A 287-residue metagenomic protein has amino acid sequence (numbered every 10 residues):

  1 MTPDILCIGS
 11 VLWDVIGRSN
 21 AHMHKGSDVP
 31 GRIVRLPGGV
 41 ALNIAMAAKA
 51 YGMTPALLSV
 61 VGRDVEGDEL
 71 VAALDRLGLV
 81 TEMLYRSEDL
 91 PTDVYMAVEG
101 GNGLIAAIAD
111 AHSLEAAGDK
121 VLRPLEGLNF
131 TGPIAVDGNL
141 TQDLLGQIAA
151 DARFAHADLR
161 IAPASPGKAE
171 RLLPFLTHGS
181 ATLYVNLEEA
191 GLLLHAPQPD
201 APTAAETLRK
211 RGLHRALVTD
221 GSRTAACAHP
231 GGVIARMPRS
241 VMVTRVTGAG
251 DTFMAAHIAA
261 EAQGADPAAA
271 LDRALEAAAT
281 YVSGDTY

Functional and structural regions predicted by a protein language model:
M1-H24: Positively charged, low-complexity intrinsically disordered leader regions
M1-L6, V29, A169, A201-Y287: Conserved phosphate-binding/catalytic region of the ribokinase-like
I5, T54-P55, T81-E82, L159 (+1 more regions): Hydrophobic anchor at the start of a short beta-strand that flanks the dinucleotide cofactor-binding loop
W13, K25-D28, R35, A50-P133: Conserved N-terminal subdomain of the carbohydrate kinase-like
H22-P30, N186, A235-M237: Short glycine/proline- and charge-enriched loop/turn segments that cap or connect secondary-structure elements
A45-T54, A260-G264: Alpha-helix C-terminal capping segments
A48, N186, G250: Short, conserved phosphate/pyrophosphate- and ester-handling motifs at nucleotide-, phospho-/glycolipid
P133-T203, R223-A225: Conserved beta-alpha-beta core of the PfkB/ribokinase-like small-molecule kinase fold
